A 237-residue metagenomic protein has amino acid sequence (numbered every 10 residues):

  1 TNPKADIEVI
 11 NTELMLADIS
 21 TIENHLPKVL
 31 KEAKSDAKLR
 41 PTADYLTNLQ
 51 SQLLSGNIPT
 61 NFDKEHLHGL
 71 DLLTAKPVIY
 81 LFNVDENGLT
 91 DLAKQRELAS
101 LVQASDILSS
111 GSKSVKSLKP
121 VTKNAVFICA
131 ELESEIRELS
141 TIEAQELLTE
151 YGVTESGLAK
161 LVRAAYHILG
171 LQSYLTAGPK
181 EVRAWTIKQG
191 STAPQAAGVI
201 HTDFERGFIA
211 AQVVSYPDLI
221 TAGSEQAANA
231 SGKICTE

Functional and structural regions predicted by a protein language model:
T1-M15: Conserved P-loop NTPase nucleotide-binding/switch module
S20: Acidic/glycine-rich phosphate/pyrophosphate-binding loops and surrounding catalytic core that coordinate Mg2+
E23-E237: C-terminal-of-GTPase-core extension/linker across diverse P-loop GTPases
